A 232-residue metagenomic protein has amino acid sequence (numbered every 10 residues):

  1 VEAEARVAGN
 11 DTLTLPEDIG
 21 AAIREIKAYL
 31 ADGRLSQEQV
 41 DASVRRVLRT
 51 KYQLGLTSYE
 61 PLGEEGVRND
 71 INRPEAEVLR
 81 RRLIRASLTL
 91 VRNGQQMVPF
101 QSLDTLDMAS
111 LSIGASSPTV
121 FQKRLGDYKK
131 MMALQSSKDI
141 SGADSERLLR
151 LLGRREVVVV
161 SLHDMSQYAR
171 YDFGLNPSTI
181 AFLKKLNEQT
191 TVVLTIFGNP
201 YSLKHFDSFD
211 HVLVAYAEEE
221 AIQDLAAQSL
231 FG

Functional and structural regions predicted by a protein language model:
E2-G232: Preference for extracellular/luminal or secreted protein segments
